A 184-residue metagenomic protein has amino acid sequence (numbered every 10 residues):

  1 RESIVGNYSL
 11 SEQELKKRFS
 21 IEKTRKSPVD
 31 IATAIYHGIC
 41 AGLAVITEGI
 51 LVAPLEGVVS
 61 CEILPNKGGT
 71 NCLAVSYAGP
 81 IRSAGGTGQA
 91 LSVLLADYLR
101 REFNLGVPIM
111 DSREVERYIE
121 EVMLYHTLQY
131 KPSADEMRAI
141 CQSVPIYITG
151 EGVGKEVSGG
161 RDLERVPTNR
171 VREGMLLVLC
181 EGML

Functional and structural regions predicted by a protein language model:
R1-L184: Extended, Lys/Arg-rich, non-catalytic nucleic-acid recognition/anchoring regions of very large nucleic-acid-interacting
